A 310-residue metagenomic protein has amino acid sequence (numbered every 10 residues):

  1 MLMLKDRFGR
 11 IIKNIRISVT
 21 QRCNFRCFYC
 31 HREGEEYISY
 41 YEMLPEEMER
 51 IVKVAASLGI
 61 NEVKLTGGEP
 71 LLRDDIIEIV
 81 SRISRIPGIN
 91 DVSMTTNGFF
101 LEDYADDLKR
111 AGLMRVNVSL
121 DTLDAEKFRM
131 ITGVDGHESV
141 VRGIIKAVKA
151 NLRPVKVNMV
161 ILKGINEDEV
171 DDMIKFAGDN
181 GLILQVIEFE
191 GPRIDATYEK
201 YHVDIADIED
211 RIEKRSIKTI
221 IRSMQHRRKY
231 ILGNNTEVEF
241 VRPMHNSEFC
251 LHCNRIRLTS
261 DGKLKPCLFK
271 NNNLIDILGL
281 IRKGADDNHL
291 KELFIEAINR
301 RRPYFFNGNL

Functional and structural regions predicted by a protein language model:
M1-R16, R22-R26, I205-T219, F305-F306: Flexible, acidic/Gly-rich N-terminal and inter-domain linker regions that tether and position cofactor-handling modules
R7-E46, C267: Canonical Radical SAM [4Fe-4S] cluster-binding loop centered on the CxxxCxxC motif and its immediate flanking residues
V19, L184, G262: Residue-level signature of catalytic and energy-coupling elements of molecular machines, predominantly ATP/GTP-dependent
G34-I38, D124-I131, R193-Y198, D276: A short acidic, helix-capping loop that chelates divalent metal ions and anchors anionic groups
P45-L65, E69-Q185: Radical SAM/AdoMet-radical enzyme domain recognition
N158-V160, Q185-F189, R222, F240-V241: Short, conserved beta-strand edge motifs with alternating hydrophobic and charged residues
P192-F306: Accessory C-terminal segments flanking Radical SAM cores
